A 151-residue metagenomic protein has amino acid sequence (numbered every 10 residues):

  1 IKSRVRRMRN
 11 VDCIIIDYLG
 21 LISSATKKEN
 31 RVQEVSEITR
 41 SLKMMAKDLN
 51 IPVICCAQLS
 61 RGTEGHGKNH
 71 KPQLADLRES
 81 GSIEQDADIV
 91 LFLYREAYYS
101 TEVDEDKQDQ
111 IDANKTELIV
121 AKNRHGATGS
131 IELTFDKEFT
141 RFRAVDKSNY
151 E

Functional and structural regions predicted by a protein language model:
I1-I14, S23, K28, R40-N50 (+1 more regions): C-terminal regions of RecA-like/P-loop NTPase motor modules
Y18: Walker B catalytic acidic pair
K28-R31, V35: A short, small/polar-residue-rich loop/turn motif at beta-strand boundaries within alpha/beta enzyme cores
C56-Q58: Conserved H-loop
